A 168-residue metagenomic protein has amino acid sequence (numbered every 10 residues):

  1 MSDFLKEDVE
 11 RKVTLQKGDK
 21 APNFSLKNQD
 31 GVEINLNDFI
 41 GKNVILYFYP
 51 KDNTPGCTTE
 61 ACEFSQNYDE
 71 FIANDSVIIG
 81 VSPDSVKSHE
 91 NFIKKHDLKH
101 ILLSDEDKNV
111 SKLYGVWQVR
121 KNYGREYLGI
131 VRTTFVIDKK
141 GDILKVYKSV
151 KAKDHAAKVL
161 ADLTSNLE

Functional and structural regions predicted by a protein language model:
M1-E168: Chalcogenol-based redox active-site neighborhoods
